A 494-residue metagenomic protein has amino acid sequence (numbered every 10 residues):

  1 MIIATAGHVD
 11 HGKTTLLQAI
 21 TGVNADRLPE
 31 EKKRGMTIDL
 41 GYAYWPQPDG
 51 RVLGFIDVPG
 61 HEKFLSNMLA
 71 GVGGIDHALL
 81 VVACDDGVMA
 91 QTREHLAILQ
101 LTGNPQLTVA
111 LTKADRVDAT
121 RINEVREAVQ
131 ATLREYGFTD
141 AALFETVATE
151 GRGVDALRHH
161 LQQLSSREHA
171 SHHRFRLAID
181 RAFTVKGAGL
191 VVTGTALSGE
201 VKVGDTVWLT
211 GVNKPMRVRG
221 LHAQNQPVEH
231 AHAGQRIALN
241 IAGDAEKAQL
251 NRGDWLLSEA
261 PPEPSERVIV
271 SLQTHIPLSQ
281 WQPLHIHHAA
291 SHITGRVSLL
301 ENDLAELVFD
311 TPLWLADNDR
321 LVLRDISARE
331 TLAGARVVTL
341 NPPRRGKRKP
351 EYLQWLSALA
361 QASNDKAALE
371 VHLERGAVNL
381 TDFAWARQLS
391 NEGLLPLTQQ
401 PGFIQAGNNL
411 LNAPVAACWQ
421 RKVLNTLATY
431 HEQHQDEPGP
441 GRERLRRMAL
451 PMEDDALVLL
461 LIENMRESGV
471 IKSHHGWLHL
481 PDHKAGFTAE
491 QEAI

Functional and structural regions predicted by a protein language model:
M1-V58, D205: Conserved G1/Walker A P-loop phosphate-binding module
I3-G7, H11-I20, K63-L69, G87-A90 (+1 more regions): P-loop/Walker A NTP-binding module and the surrounding RecA-like catalytic core of P-loop NTPases
T5, Q106, V117-I122, A131 (+2 more regions): C-terminal effector modules of nucleic-acid-centric enzymes and ribosome-associated factors
A6-H8, E30, G35, Y44-Q47 (+11 more regions): Replace "in large, NTP-powered and nucleic-acid-processing enzymes" with "in large, NTP-powered factors and other
D10, L16, G35, D57 (+11 more regions): Residue-level signature of catalytic and energy-coupling elements of molecular machines, predominantly ATP/GTP-dependent
V52, V58-K63, V72-L96, Q100-E124: Conserved Switch II/interswitch segment of TRAFAC-class P-loop GTPases
H61-E62, D85-M89, N104, K113-D118 (+7 more regions): Conserved nucleotide-binding/hydrolysis micro-motifs of P-loop NTPases
A114, A131-I276: Conserved catalytic-core segments of large NTP-driven translation/proteostasis enzymes
